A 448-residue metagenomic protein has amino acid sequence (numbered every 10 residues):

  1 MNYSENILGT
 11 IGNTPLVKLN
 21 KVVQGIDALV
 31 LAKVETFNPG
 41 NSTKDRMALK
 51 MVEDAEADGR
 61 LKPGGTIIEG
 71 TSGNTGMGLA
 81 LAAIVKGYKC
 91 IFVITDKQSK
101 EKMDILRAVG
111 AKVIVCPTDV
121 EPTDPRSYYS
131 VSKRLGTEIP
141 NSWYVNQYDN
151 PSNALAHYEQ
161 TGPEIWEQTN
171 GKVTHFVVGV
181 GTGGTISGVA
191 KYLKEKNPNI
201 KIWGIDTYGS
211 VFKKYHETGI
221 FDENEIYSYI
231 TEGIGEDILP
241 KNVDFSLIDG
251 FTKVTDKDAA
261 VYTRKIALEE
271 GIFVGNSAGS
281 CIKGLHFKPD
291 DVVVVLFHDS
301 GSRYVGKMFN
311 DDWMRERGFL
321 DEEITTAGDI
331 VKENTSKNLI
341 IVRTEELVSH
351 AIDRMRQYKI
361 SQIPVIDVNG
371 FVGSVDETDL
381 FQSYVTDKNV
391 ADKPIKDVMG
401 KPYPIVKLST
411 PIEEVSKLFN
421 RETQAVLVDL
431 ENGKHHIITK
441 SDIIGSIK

Functional and structural regions predicted by a protein language model:
M1-D329: PLP-dependent amino-acid enzyme catalytic core
A83, I165, M355, I363 (+5 more regions): Terminal peptide-recognition signature
L247, I324-L339, E346, D392-Y403: Bateman (tandem CBS) regulatory domains
I340-K359, V365-D367, Y384, I405-Q424 (+2 more regions): The conserved cystathionine-beta-synthase
S361, V372-L380, H435-I443: Short hydrophobic beta-strand motif reused across regulatory alpha/beta modules
D379-K396, I443-K448: A short, polar/charged loop-to-alpha-helix boundary motif
